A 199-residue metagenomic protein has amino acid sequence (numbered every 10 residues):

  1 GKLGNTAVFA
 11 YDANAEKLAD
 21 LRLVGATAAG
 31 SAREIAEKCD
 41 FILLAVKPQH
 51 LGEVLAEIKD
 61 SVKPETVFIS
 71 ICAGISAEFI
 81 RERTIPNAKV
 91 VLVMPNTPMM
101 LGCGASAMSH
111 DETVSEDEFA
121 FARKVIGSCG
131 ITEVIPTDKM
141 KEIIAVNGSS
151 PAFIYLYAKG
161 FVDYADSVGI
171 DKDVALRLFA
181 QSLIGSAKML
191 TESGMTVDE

Functional and structural regions predicted by a protein language model:
G1-E37, F41, C103-G104, D166-S167: NAD(P)+-binding Rossmann beta1-loop-alpha1 motif at the extreme N-terminus of oxidoreductases
F9-Y11, A29, I69, V91-V93 (+1 more regions): Hydrophobic/aromatic beta-strand patches that form the interior of the parallel beta-sheet core in alpha/beta enzyme
L18, I35, L51, D171-L178: Small-residue helix-packing motif on alpha-helices
V24, A32-L44, P48-M108, E112: Rossmann-like NAD(P)(H) cofactor-binding subdomain of soluble oxidoreductases
R33, G194-T196: Selective hydrophobic functional segments
F79, R83-K89, A105-I143, F153-E192: Internal alpha-helical scaffold of NAD(P)-dependent oxidoreductase catalytic cores
